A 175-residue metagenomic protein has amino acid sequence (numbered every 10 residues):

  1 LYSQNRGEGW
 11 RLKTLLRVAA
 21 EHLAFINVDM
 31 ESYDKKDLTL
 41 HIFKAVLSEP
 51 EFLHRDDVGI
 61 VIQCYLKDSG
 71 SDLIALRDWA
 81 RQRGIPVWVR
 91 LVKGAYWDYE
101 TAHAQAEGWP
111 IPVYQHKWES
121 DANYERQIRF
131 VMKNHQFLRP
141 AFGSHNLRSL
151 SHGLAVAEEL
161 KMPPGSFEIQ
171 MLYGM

Functional and structural regions predicted by a protein language model:
L1-M175: Positively charged, amphipathic and often flexible ligand-engagement surfaces
